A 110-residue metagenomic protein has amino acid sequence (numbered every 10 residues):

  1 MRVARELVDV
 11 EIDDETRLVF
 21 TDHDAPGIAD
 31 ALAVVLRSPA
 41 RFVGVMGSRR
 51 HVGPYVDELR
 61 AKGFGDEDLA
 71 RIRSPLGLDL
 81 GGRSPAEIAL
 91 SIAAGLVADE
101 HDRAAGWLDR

Functional and structural regions predicted by a protein language model:
A4-D14: Short amphipathic alpha-helix with an adjacent loop that forms part of the alpha/beta core around
D14, D57, A61-I72: Short acidic, glycine/proline-enriched helix-loop-strand junctions
R17, A33-L59: ADP-ribose/adenylate-binding Rossmann-like module
F20-D22: Short, well-ordered coil/turn residues at beta-beta hairpins and beta-strand->alpha-helix junctions within
A25-A29: Cytosolic regulatory regions of ion transport systems
S38, K62, G95, D99 (+1 more regions): Change "in soluble alpha/beta enzymes" to "in soluble alpha/beta proteins
S48, E67-V97: Active-site capping/gating segments
P75, A98-R110: A short, charged, Gly/Pro-tolerant segment at domain boundaries
